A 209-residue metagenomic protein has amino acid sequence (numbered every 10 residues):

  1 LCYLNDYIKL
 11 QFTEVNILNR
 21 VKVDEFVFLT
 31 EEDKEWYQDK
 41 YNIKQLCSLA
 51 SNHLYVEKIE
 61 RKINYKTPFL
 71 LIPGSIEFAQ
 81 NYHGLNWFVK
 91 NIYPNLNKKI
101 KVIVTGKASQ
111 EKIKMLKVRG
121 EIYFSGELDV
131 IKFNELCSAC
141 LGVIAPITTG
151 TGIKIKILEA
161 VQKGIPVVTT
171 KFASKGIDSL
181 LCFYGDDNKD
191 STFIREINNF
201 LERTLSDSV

Functional and structural regions predicted by a protein language model:
C2-F26: Membrane-proximal helix-turn-helix segments that form the acceptor-binding/catalytic region of lipid-linked
L18-L29, K34-L54: Helix-loop-beta element that forms the nucleotide-linked donor phosphate-binding surface in glycosyltransferases
N19, D129-L141, Q162: Short acidic alpha-helix that forms the nucleotide-activated donor recognition element in Leloir-type transferases
F28, S48-I131, S138: Conserved catalytic-core segment of nucleotide-activated headgroup transferases in glycan assembly
N134, I155-Q162, K175-G176: Short alpha-helical segment that forms part of, or immediately flanks, the ligand-binding pocket in carbohydrate-active
C137-G152, K163-I165: Acidic donor-binding loop of glycosyltransferase active sites
K175-N199: Change "using UDP/GDP/dTDP sugars" to "using nucleotide sugars
N198-V209: Conserved donor-nucleotide binding/catalytic region of nucleotide-linked donor-dependent transferases
